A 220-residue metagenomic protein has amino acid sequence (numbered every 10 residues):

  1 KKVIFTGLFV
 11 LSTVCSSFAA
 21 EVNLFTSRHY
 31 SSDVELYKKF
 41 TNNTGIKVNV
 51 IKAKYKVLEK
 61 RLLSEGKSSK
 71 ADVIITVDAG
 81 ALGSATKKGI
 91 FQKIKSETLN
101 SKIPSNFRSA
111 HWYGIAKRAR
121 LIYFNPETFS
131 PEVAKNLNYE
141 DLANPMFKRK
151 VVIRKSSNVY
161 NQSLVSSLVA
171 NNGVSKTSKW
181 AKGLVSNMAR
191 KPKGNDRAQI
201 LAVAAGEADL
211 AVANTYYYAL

Functional and structural regions predicted by a protein language model:
K1-K2: Positively charged n-region of N-terminal signal peptides that target proteins for export
T6-T13: Bacterial N-terminal signal peptides
V14-A19: Sec/Tat signal peptide C-region and signal peptidase I cleavage site
A20-L24: Cleaved targeting-peptide boundary
S27, S31-V34, K56, K70-A208: Extracytoplasmic ligand-binding site segments that recognize negatively charged/polar headgroups
E35-V50: Short alpha-helix C-terminal cap/hinge motif
K60-K67: Short, well-structured alpha-helical segments in soluble
G206-L220: C-terminal lobe and pocket-closing loops of periplasmic/extracytoplasmic Venus-flytrap solute-binding proteins
